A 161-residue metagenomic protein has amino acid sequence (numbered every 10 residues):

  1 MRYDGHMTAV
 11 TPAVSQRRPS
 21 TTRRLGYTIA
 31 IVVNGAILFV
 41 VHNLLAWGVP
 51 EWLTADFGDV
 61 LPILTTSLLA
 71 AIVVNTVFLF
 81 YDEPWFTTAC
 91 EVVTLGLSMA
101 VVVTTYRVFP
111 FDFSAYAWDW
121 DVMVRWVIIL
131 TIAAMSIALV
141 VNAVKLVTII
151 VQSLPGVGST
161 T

Functional and structural regions predicted by a protein language model:
R2-L69: N-terminal signal-anchor transmembrane alpha-helix
G26-L38, V77, E83-V103: Hydrophobic alpha-helical membrane-insertion segments
I29, V33, G58-L68, C90-L97 (+1 more regions): Alpha-helical transmembrane segments of integral membrane proteins, emphasizing hydrophobic/aromatic residues
W47-A55, F111-W120: Membrane-interface helix termini and inter-helical loops of multi-pass transporters
T65-P84: Canonical alpha-helical transmembrane segments
T94-Y116, V140: C-terminal halves and exits of single transmembrane alpha-helices
Y116-Q152: Alpha-helical membrane-associated segments of multi-pass integral membrane proteins
I149-T161: Short, highly charged, low-complexity non-transmembrane loops/tails of multi-pass membrane proteins
